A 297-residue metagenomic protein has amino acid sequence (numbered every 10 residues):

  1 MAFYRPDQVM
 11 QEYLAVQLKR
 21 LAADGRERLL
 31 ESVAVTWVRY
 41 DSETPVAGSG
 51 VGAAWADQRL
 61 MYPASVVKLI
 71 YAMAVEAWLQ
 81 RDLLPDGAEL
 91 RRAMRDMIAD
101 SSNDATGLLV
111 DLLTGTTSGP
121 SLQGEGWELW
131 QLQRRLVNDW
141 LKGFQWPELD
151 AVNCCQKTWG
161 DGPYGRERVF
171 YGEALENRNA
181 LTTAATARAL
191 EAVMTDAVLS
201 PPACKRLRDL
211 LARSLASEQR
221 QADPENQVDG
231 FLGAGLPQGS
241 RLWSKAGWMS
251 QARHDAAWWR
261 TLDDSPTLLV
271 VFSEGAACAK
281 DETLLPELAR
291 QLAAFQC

Functional and structural regions predicted by a protein language model:
M1-L18, R178, A187-C297: Structured C-terminal helix/loop/strand segments within mature extracytoplasmic catalytic/sensor domains
A2-A22, R26-S32, E89-E173, N179-A184: Active-site-adjacent helix/loop patches that line small-molecule binding or acyl-intermediate pockets
E12-W55, W259-R260, L269: A short, well-structured edge-of-sheet supersecondary motif
L30-V33, G50, A56-Q58, Y62-V66 (+3 more regions): Extracytoplasmic
V38-D41, S101, L109-L113, N153-C155 (+2 more regions): Active-site-proximal beta-strand/loop segments in catalytic clefts of secreted hydrolases
M61-L84, M97, L269: Active-site SXXK
M73-R81, D111, R188-T195, A294: Short glycine/serine- and small hydrophobic-enriched flexible loop segments
A77-D96, T106, S200-A203: Short, well-structured active-site flanking segments
